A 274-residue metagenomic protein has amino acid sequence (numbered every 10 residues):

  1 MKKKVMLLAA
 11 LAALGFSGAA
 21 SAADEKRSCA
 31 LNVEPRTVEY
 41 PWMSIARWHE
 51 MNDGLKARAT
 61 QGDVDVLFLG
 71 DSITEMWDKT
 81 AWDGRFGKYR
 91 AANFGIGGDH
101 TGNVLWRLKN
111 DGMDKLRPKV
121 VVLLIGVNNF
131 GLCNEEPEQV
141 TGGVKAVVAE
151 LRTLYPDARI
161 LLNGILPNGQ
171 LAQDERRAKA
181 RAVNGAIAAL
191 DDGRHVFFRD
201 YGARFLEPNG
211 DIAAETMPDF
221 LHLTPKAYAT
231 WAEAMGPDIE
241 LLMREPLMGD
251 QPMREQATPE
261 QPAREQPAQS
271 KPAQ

Functional and structural regions predicted by a protein language model:
M1-F68, I73-T80, G84, L241-Q274: N-terminal secretory targeting modules
A10, P167-Q256, K271-Q274: Catalytic His-Asp segment of secreted/periplasmic serine-dependent ester chemistry enzymes
D24-S28, I45-G62, G87-A92, N110-K119 (+7 more regions): Extracellular glycan-modifying ectodomains
E34-M43, N93-T101, G131, E135: Acidic/histidine-rich helix-loop elements that form or flank divalent-metal/phosphate-binding sites at the catalytic
D65-L69, R90-G95, V120-I125, N129 (+3 more regions): Structural recognition of the beta-strand scaffold that forms the well-ordered cores of secreted hydrolase catalytic
F68, D99, N103, Q139-A146 (+6 more regions): Extracytoplasmic/secreted proteins, especially bacterial periplasmic and envelope-associated proteins
T74, G98, A203: Short, glycine/acidic-enriched loop or turn micro-motifs at the edges of active sites
E75-G87, T101-K145, E150, L161 (+1 more regions): Oxyanion-hole/transition-state-stabilizing segment in secreted/luminal serine hydrolases and related acyltransferases
